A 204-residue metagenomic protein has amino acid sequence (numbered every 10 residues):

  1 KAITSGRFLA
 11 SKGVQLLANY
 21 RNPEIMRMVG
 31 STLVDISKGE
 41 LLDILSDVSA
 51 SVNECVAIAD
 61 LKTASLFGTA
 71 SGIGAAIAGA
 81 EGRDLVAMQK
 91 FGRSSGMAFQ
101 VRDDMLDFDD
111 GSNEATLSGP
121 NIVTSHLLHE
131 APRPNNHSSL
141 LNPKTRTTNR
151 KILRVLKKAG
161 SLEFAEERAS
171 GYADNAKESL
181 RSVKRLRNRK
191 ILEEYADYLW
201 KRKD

Functional and structural regions predicted by a protein language model:
K1-D204: All-alpha prenyltransferase/terpene-synthase fold signal
